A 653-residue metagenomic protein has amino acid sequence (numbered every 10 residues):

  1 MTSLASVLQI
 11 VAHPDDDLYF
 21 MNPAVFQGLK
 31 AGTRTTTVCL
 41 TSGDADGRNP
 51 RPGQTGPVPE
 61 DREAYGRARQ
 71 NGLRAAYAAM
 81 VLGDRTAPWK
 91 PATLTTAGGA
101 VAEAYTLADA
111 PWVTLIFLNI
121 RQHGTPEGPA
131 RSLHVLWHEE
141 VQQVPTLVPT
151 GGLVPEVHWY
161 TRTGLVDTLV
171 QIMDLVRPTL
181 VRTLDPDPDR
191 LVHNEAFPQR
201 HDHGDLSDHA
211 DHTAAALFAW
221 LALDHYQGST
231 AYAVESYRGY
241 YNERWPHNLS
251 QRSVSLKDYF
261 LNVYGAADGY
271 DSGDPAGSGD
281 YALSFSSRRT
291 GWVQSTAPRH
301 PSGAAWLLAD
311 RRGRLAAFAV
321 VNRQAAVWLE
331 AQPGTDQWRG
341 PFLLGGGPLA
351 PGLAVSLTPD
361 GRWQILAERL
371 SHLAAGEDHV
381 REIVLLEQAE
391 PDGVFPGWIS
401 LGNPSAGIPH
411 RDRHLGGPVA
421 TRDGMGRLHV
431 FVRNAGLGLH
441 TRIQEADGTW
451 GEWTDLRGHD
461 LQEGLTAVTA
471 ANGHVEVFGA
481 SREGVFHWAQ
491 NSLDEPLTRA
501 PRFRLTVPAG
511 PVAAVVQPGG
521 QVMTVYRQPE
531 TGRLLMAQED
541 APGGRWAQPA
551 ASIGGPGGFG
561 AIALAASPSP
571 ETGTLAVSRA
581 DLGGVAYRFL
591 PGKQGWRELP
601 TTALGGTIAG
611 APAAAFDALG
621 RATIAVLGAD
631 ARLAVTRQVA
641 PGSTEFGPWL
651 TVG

Functional and structural regions predicted by a protein language model:
M1-V166, V170-L175, D258-A266: Active-site rim/loop-helix segments in enzyme catalytic domains that contact anionic ligands
L4, V25-R34, D174, D224-Q227 (+3 more regions): Short, surface-exposed basic-aromatic patches at helix termini and helix-loop junctions that form
T36-C39, F117, L180-D185, A231-R238: A structural signal for short, well-ordered beta-strand segments and their strand-loop junctions that often border
D44-R48, H123-E127, D189-H193, E243-P246 (+1 more regions): Short catalytic/ligand-binding loop motif for oxyanion handling, primarily in non-cytosolic enzymes, centered on
R48-G66, L191-A210: Short, flexible/disordered intra-domain loops and linkers
G72-A75, T96-V101, D109, Q122 (+7 more regions): The feature marks non-catalytic terminal segments
L165-L191: Proline-aspartate-enriched helix->loop->beta-strand connector
W292-G653: A structural motif
